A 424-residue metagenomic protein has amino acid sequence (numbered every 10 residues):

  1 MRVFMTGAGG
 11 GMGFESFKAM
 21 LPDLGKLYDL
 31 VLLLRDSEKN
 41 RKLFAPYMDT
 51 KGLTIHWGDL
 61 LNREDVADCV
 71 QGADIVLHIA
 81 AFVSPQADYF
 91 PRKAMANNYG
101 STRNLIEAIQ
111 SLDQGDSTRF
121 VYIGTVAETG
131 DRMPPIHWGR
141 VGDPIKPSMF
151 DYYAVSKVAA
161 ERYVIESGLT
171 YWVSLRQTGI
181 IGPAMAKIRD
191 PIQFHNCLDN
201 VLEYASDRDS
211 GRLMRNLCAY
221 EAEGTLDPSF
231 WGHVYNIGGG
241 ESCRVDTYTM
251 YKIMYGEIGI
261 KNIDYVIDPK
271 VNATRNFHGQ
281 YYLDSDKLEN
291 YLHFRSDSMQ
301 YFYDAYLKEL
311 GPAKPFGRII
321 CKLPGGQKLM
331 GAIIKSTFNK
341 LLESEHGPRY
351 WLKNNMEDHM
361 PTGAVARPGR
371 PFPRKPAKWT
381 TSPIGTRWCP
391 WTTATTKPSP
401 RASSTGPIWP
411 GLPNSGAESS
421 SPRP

Functional and structural regions predicted by a protein language model:
M1-D23: N-terminal Rossmann NAD(P)H-binding glycine-rich loop of SDR-like oxidoreductase domains
L24-K39: Conserved glycine-rich Rossmann-like NAD(P)H-binding loop of the short-chain dehydrogenase/reductase
D49-N97: NAD(P)H-binding glycine-rich loop region in Rossmannoid oxidoreductase-like domains and their noncatalytic homologs
L61, K93-N104, P147, D151 (+2 more regions): Glycine-rich NAD(P)-binding loop of the Rossmann-fold in SDR/ketoreductase-type enzymes
F82, R103-F150, V173: Conserved Rossmann-fold NAD(P)-dependent oxidoreductase catalytic core, especially the SDR/UDP-sugar
V158-P183, S229: Conserved beta-loop-beta element that borders a ligand/cofactor-binding pocket
N196-E223, H233: Substrate-positioning beta->alpha
L217-Y291, D297-A305, L310-L323, Q327-T386: Mid/C-terminal beta-alpha module of Rossmann-like enzyme folds, strongest in SDR-family dehydrogenases/epimerases
